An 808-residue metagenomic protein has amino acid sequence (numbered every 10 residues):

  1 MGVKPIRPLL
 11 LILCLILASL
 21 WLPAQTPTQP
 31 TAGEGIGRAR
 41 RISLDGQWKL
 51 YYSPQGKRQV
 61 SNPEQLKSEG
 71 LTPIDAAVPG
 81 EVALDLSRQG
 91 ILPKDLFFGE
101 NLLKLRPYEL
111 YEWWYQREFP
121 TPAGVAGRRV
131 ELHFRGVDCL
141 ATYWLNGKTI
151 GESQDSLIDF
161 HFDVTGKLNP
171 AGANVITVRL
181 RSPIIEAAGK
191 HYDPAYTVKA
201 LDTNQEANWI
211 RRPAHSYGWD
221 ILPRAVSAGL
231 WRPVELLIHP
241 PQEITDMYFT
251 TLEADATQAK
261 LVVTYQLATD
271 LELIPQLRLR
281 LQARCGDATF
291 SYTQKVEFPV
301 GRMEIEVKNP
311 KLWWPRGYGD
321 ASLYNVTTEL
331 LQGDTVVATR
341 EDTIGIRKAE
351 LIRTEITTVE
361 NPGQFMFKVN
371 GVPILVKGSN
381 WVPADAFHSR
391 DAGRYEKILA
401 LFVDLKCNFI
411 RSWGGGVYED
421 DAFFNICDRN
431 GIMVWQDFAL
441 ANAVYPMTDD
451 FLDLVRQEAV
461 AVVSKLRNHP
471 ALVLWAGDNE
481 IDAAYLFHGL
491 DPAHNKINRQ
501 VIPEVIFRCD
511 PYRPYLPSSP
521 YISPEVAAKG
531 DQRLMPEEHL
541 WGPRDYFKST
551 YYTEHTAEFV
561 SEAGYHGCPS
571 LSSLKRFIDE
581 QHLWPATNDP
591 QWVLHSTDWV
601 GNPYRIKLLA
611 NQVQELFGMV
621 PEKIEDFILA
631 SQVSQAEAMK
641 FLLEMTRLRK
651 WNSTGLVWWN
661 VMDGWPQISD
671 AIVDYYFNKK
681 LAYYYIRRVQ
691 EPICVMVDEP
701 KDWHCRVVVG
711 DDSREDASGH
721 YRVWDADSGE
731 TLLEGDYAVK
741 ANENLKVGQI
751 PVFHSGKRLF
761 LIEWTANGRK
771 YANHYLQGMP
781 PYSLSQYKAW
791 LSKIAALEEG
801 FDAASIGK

Functional and structural regions predicted by a protein language model:
P30, E34, L50-Q55, L84 (+6 more regions): Accessory beta-strand-rich segments of carbohydrate-active enzymes
R40-R58, H215, L222-G229, P241-Q242 (+4 more regions): Substrate-binding clefts and catalytic carboxylate motifs of secreted carbohydrate-active enzymes
A83-T121, V125-H133, D138-N146, G151-Q154 (+5 more regions): Active-site-adjacent substrate/metal-binding segments within catalytic domains of carbohydrate-active enzymes
Y115-R117, I158-F162, G301-I305, E743-G748: Short strand-edge motifs at loop-to-beta-strand transitions and within beta-strands of extracellular beta-rich domains
Y143-L145, Q258-V296, M303-E306, C705-K740 (+2 more regions): Beta-strand-rich binding/interaction modules
L168-A173, T264-T354: Extended acidic/polar, glycine-enriched regions that form or flank non-catalytic beta-rich accessory modules
D320, T328, Q332-R340, I750-D802: Terminal connector regions
F409-R429, M433-W599, S634, A638 (+2 more regions): Substrate-binding/catalytic cleft of secreted carbohydrate-active enzymes, primarily glycoside hydrolases
